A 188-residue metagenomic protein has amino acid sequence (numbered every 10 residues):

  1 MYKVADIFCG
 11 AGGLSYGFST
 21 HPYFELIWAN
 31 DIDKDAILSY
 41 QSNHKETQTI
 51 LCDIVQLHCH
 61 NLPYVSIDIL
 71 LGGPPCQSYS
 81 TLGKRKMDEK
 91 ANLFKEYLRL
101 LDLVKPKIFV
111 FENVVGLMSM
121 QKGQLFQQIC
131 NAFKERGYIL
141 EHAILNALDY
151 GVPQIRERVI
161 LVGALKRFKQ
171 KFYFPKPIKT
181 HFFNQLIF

Functional and structural regions predicted by a protein language model:
M1-V4: Extreme N-terminal starter segment of soluble prokaryotic enzymes
F8-A11: Class I SAM-dependent methyltransferase "Motif I" SAM/SAH-binding loop
E25-I27: Short beta-strand element of Class I
N30: The conserved SAM/SAH-binding core of class I Rossmann-like methyltransferase domains, concentrating on the hydrophobic
D33-K34: Conserved SAM/SAH-binding beta-strand->alpha-helix loop
L38-N61: S-adenosyl-L-methionine
C59-I67, Q77-F188: Class I S-adenosyl-L-methionine
